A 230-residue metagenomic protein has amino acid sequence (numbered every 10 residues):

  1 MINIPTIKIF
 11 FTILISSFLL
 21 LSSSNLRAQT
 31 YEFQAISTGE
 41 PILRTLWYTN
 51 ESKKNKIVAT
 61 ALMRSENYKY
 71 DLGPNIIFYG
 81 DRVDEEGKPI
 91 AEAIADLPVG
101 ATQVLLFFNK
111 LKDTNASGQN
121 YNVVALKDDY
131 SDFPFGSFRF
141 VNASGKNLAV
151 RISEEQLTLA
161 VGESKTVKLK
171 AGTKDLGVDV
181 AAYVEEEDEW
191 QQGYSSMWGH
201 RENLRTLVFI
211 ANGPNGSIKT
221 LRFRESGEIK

Functional and structural regions predicted by a protein language model:
M1-I7: N-terminal secretory signal peptides that target proteins for export/translocation
F10-S22: Bacterial N-terminal signal peptides
S22-A28: Sec/Tat signal peptide C-region and signal peptidase I cleavage site
A28-K230: Intrinsically disordered, low-complexity polar regions and short flexible loop motifs
